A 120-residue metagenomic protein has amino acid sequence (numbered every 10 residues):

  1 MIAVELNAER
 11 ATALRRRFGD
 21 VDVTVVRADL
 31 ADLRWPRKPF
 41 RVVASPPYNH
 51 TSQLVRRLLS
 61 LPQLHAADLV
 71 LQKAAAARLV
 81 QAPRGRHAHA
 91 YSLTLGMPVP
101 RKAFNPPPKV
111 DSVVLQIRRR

Functional and structural regions predicted by a protein language model:
M1-R120: Catalytic cores of RNA-modifying enzymes
